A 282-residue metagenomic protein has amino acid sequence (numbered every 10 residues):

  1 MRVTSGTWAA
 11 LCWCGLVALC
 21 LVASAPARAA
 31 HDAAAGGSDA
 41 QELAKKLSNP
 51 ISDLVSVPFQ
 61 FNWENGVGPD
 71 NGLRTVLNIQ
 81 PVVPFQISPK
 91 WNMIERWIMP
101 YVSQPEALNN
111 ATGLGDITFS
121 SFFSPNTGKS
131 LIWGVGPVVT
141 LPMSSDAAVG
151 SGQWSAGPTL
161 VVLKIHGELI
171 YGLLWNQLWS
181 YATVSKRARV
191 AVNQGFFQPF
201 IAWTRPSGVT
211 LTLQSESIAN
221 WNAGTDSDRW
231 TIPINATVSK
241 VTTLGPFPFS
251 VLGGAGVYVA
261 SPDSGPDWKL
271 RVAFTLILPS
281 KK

Functional and structural regions predicted by a protein language model:
M1-D39, K281-K282: Cleavable N-terminal export/targeting peptides
A29-K282: Transmembrane beta-barrel domains of Gram-negative outer membranes and organellar outer membranes
